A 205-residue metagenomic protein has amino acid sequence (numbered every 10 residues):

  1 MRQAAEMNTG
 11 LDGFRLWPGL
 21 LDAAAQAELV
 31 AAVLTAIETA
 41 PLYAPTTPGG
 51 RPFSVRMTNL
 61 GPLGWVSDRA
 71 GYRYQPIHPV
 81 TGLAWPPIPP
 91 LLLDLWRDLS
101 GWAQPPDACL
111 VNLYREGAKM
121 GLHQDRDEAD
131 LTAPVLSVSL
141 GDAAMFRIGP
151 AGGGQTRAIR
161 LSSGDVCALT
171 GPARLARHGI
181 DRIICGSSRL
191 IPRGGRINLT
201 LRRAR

Functional and structural regions predicted by a protein language model:
M1-R205: Non-heme Fe(II) oxygenase metal-center motifs and adjacent flexible, charged/small-residue loops
